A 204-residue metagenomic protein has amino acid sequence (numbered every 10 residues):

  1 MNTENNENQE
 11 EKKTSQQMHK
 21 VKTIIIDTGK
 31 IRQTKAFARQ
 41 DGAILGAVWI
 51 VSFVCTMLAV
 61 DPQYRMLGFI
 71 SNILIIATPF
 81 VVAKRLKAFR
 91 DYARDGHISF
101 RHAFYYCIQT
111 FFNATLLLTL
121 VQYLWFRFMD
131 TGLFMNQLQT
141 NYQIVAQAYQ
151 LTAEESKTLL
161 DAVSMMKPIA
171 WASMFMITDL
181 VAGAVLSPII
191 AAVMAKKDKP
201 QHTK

Functional and structural regions predicted by a protein language model:
N2-E4, A195-K204: Short, charged juxtamembrane terminal tails flanking transmembrane helices
N2-F89: Transmembrane alpha-helical insertion/packing segments
A36, Q40, I44, Y105-L117: Alpha-helical transmembrane segments of multi-pass membrane proteins
I44, V48-S52, T56, T78 (+5 more regions): Alpha-helical transmembrane segments of multipass membrane proteins
K84-R101: Membrane-helix interface/capping segments
L120-Y149: Functional transmembrane-helix hotspots
I144-K167: Short membrane-interface loop/juxtamembrane segments of multi-pass integral membrane proteins
K167-K199: Transmembrane alpha-helical segments in integral membrane proteins
